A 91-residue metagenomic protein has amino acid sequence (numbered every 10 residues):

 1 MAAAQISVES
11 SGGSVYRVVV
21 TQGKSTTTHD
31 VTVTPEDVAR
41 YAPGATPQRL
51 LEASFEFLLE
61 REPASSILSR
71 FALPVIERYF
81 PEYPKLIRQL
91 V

Functional and structural regions predicted by a protein language model:
A2-Y41, A45, L73-V91: N-terminal intrinsically disordered, cationic/polar leader segments that include organellar targeting peptides
T32-A64: Acidic, aromatic-enriched beta-alpha/helix-loop junctions
S65-S66, I87: Secondary-structure transition/capping residues
S69: Metal- or metallocofactor-binding catalytic centers and their adjacent structured scaffolds across diverse enzyme
